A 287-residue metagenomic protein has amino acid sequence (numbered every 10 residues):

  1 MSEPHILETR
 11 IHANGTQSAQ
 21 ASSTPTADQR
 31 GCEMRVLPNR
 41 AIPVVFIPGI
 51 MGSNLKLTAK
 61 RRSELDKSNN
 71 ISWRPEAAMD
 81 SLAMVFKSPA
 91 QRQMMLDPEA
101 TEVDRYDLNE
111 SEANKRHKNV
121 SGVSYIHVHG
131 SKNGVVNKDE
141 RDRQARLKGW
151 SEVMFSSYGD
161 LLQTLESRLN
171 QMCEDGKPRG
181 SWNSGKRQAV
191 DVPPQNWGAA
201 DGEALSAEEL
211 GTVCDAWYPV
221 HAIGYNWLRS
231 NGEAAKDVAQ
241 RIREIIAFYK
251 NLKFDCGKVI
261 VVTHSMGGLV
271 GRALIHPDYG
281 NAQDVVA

Functional and structural regions predicted by a protein language model:
M1-V262, G268-A287: N-terminal non-catalytic accessory region
